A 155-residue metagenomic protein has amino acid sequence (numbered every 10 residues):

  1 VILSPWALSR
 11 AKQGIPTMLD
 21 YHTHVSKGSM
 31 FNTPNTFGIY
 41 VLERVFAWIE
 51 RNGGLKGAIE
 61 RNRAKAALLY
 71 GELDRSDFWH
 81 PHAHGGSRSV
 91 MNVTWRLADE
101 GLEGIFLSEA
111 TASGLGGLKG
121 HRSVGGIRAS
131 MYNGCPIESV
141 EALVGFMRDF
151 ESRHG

Functional and structural regions predicted by a protein language model:
I2-G71, H84, R153-G155: Active-site C-terminal subdomain of aminotransferase-like
L3, W95-D99, M131-N133: Short beta-strand-to-loop capping motifs
A7-R10, E100-L102, P136: Short, acidic Gly/Pro/Ser/Thr-rich loop/turn segments
W48, L68, E72-S76, I105-G114 (+1 more regions): Generic non-transmembrane alpha-helical segments
F78-H82, G114-G120: A short linear hydrophobic-aromatic micro-motif
W79-A110: Conserved PLP-binding catalytic core of the aspartate aminotransferase-like
A112, G125-G155: PLP-dependent enzyme catalytic core of the Aspartate aminotransferase-like
